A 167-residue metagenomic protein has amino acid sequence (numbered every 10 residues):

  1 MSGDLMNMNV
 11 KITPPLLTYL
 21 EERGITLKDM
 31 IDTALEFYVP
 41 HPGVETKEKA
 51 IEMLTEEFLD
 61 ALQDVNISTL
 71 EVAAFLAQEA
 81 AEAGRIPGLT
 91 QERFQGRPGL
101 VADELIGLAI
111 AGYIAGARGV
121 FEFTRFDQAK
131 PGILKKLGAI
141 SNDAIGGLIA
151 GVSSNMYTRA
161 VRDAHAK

Functional and structural regions predicted by a protein language model:
M1-M6: Short, Lys/Arg-enriched N-terminal segments with co-localized hydrophobic residues within the first ~10-30 amino acids
N9, L20-R23, G43, K47 (+5 more regions): Intrinsic-disorder-associated interaction segments
N9-F75: N-terminal interaction modules that seed assembly of large macromolecular complexes
L20, F58, L76-A77, I110-A111 (+2 more regions): Generic hydrophobic, helix-prone segments enriched in Leu/Val/Ile
T26, I31-T33, S68, A73-Q78 (+4 more regions): A generic structural micro-environment signature that highlights single residues at secondary-structure boundaries
D32-E36, I106-A115, G147-N155: Short, hydrophobic/amphipathic alpha-helical patches that form generic packing surfaces within helical domains
I51-R125: Long, charge-patterned amphipathic interaction tracts in eukaryotic proteins
G116-K167: Glycine-rich, aromatic-bearing surface loops/beta-hairpins
